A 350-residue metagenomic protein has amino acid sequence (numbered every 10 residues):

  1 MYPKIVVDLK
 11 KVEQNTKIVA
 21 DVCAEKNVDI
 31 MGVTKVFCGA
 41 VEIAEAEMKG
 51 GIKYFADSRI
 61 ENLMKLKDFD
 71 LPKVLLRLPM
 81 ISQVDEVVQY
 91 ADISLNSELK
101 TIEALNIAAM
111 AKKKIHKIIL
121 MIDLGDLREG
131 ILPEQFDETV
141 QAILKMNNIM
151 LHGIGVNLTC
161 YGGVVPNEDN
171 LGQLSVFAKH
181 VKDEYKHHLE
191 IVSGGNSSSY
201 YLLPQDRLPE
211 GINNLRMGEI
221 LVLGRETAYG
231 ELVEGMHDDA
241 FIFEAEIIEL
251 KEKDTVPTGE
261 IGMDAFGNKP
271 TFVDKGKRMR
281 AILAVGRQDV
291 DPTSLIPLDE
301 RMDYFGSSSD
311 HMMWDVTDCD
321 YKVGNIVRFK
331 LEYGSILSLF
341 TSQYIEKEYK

Functional and structural regions predicted by a protein language model:
M1-V7, K11: Generic N-terminal amphipathic, Lys/Arg-enriched alpha-helix
M1-Y2, E138-K145, A228-D238: Short aromatic-glycine motifs in intrinsically disordered, low-complexity regions
P3, Y90, D310-M312: Short amphipathic alpha-helical segments
V6, V28-G172, V176, H180 (+1 more regions): Active-site-proximal beta-alpha core segment in soluble small-molecule metabolic enzymes
K10-I18, Q173-V176: A non-catalytic, amphipathic alpha-helix used as a structural packing/dimerization or gating element in enzyme scaffolds
T16, V36-K49, N62, D320-I336: N-terminal capping/small domains of soluble enzymes
G172-K350: Active-site anion/phosphate-binding pocket segments in diverse small-molecule metabolic enzymes
